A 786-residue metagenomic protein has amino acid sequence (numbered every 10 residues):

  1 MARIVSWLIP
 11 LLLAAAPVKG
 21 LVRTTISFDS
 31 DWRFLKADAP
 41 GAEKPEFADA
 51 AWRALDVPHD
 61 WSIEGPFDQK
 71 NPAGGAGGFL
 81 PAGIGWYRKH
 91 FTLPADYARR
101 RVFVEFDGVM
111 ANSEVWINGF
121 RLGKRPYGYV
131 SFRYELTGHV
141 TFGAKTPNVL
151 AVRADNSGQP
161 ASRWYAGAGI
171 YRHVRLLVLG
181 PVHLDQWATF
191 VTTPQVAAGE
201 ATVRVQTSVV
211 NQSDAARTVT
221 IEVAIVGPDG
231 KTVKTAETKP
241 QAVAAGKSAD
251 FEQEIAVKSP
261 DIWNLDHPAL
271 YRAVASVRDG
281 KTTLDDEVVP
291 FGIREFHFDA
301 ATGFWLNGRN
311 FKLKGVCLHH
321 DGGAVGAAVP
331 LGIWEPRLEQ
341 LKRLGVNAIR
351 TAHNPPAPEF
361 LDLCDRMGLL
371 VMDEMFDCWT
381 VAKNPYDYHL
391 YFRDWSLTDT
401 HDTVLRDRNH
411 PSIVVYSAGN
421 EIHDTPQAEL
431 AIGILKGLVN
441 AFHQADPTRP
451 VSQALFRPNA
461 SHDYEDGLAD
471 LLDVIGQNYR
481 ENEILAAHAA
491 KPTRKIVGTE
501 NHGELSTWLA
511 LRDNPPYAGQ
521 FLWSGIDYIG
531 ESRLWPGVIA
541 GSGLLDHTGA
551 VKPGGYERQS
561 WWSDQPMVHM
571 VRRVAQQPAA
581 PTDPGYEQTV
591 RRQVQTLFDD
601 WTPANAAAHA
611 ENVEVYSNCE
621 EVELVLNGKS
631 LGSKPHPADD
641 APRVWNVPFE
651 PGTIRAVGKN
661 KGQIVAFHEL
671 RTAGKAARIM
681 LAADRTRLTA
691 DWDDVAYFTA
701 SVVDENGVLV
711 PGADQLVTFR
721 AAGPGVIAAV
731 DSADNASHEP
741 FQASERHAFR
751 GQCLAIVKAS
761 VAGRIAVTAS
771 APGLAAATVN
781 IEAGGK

Functional and structural regions predicted by a protein language model:
T24-A42, D56, S62, Q159-P160 (+8 more regions): Substrate-binding clefts and catalytic carboxylate motifs of secreted carbohydrate-active enzymes
D38, G77, A82-W187, Q212-S213 (+6 more regions): Accessory beta-strand-rich segments of carbohydrate-active enzymes
P45-A48, R217-E222, N264-R272, A610-N612 (+5 more regions): Short flexible loop/turn segments that cap and initiate beta-strands
H59-F106, M110-P126, L177, P181-F190 (+6 more regions): Active-site-adjacent substrate/metal-binding segments within catalytic domains of carbohydrate-active enzymes
Y97-R101, V140-P147, A216, V257-R272 (+1 more regions): Short glycine/proline/serine/threonine-rich loop/turn segments at secondary-structure transition edges
I117, E200-A242, A249-F251, A275 (+4 more regions): Beta-strand-rich binding/interaction modules
L136-G138, E252-I262, V644-F649, F741-V761: Short, hydrophobic beta-strand segments
D286-F291, Q663-G674, A775-G784: Edge beta-strands of extracellular beta-sandwich domains
